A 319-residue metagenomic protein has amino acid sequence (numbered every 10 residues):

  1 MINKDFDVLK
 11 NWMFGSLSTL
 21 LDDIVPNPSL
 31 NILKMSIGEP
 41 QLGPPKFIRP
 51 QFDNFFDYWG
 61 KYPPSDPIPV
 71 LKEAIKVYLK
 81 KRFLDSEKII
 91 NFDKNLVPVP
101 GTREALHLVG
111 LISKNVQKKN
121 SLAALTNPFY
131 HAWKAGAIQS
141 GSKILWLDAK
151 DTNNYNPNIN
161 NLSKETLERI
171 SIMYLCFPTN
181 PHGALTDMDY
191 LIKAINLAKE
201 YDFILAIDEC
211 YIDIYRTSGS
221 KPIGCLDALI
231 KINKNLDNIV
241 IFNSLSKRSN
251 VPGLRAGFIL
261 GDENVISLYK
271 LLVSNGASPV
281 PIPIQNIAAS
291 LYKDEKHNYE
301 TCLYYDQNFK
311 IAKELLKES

Functional and structural regions predicted by a protein language model:
N3-E104: N-terminal small-domain helix-loop-helix segment of the aminotransferase-like
L17, M35, F52, I75 (+10 more regions): Generic structural signal for small/hydrophobic residues in well-ordered secondary structure, especially within
P28, S140, E200-Y201, S319: Helix C-cap/helix->beta junction micro-motif
G60-N196, D213-I214, S218-N233: Conserved core of the PLP fold type I
F92, I207, S220-S246, I266-L271: Conserved active-site segment immediately N-terminal to the catalytic lysine that forms the internal aldimine
S121, E200-I204, L236-D237: A short helix->loop->beta-strand "cap" motif at the edges of active sites that frequently abuts
I172, I204, V240: Short, Asp-centered acidic motifs that coordinate Mg2+ and/or phosphate in catalytic or ligand-binding sites
N238-E318: PLP-dependent aminotransferase class I/II
